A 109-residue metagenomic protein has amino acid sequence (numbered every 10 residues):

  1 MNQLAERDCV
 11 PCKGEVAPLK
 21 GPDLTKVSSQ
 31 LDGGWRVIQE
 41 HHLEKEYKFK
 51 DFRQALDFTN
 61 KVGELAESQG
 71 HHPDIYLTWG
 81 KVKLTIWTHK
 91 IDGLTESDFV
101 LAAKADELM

Functional and structural regions predicted by a protein language model:
M1-L56, N60-M109: Long, contiguous binding/interaction regions
